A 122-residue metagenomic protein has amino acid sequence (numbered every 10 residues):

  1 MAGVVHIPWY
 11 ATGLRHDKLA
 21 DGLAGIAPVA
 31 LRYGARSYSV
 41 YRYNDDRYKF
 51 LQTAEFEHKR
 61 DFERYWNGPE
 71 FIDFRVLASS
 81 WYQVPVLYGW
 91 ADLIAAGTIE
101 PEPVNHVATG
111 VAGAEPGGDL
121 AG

Functional and structural regions predicted by a protein language model:
M1-I72, W81-G122: Short S/T/G/P-rich N-terminal loop/turn motif that feeds into the first structured element of a domain
